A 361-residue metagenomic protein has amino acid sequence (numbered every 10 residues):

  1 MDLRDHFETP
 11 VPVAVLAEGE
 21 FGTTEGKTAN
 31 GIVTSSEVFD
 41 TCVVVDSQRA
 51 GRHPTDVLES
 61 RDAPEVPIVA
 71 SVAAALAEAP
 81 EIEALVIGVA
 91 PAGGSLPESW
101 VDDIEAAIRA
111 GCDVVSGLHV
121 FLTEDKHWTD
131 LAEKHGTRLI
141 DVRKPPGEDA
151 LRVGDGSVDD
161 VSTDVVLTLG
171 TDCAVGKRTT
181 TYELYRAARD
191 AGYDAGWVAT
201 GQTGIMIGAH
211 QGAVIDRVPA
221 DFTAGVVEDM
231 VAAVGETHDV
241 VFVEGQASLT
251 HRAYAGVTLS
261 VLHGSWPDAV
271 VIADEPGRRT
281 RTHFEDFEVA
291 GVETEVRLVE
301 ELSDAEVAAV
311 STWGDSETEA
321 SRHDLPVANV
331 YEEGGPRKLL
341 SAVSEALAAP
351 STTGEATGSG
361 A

Functional and structural regions predicted by a protein language model:
V13-T23, N30-G31, S35, F39-V43 (+2 more regions): C-terminal lobe/tail of nucleotide-utilizing enzymes
V44, A188-I205: Short beta-strand-centered segment that lines the nucleotide-binding/catalytic pocket of NTP-utilizing
V72-I82: Short amphipathic alpha-helix with an adjacent loop that forms part of the alpha/beta core around
E83-A84, D113, V240, A269: Structural motif
G93-G94, D103-E105, R109-D164: Extreme N-terminal, non-catalytic leader segments that precede Walker-type/kinase nucleotide-binding cores
F121-L122, T129, G147, A224-D229 (+3 more regions): Conserved catalytic-core segment of NTP-binding enzymes
D149-A195, G314-E317: Walker A (P-loop) phosphate-binding motif
T203-F222: P-loop NTPase switch/communication element
